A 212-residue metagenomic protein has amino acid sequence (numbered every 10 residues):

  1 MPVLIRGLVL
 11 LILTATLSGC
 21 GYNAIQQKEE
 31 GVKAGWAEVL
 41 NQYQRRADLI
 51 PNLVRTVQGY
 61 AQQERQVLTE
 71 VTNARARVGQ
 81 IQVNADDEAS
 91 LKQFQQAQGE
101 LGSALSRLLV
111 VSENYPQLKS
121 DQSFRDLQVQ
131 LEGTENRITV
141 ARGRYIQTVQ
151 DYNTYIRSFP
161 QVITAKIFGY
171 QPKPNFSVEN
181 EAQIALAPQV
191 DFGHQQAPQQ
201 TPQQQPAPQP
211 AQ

Functional and structural regions predicted by a protein language model:
P2-Q212: A helix-centric hydrophobic-segment signal that preferentially recognizes long, alpha-helical stretches used
